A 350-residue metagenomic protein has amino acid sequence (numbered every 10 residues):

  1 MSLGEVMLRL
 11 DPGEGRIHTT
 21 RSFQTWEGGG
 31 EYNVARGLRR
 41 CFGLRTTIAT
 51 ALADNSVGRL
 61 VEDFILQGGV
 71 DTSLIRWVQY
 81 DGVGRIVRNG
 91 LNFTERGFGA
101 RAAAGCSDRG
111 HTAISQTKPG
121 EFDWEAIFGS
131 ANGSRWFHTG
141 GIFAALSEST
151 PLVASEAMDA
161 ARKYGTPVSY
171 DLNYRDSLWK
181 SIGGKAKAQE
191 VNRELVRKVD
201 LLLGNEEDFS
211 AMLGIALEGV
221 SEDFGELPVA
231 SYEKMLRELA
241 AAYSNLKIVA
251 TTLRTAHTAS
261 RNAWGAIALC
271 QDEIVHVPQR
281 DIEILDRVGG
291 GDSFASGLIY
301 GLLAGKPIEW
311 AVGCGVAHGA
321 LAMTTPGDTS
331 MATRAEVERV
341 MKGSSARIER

Functional and structural regions predicted by a protein language model:
M1-H18: Positively charged, low-complexity intrinsically disordered leader regions
R16-R36: Short catalytic helix/loop segments, enriched in acidic residues and glycine and frequently bearing histidine
W26, V34-R45, Q67, G301-A304: Alpha-helix C-terminal capping segments
F42, K163-G165: Helix C-cap/helix->beta junction micro-motif
R45-G141, V337-R350: Conserved N-terminal subdomain of the carbohydrate kinase-like
T46, T72, V168-Y170, L203: Hydrophobic beta-strand scaffold residues
Y164, R175-Q271: Conserved phosphate/ATP/ADP-binding segment of small-molecule kinases
A259, V275-S344: Conserved post-catalytic alpha-helical subdomain immediately downstream of the catalytic base and nucleotide-binding
